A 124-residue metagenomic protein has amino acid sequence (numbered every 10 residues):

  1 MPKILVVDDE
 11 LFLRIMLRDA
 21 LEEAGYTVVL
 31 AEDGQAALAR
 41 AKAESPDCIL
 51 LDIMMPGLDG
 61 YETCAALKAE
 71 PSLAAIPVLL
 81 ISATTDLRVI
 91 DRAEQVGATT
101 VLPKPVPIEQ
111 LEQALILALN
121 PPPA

Functional and structural regions predicted by a protein language model:
I15-E23: Charged docking surfaces used in two-component/phosphorelay signaling
G25-E32, R40: Short hydrophobic/Thr-rich beta-strand motif most characteristic of the beta2 strand and flanking loop of CheY-like
E44-L50: Active-site beta3 strand of CheY-like receiver
M55: Receiver (REC) domain active-site loop signature in two-component systems and cognate sites in sensor histidine kinases
T99: Short, glycine/charged-rich "phosphate-handling" switch motifs in NTP-dependent and phosphotransfer domains
V106-L115: C-terminal output helix
